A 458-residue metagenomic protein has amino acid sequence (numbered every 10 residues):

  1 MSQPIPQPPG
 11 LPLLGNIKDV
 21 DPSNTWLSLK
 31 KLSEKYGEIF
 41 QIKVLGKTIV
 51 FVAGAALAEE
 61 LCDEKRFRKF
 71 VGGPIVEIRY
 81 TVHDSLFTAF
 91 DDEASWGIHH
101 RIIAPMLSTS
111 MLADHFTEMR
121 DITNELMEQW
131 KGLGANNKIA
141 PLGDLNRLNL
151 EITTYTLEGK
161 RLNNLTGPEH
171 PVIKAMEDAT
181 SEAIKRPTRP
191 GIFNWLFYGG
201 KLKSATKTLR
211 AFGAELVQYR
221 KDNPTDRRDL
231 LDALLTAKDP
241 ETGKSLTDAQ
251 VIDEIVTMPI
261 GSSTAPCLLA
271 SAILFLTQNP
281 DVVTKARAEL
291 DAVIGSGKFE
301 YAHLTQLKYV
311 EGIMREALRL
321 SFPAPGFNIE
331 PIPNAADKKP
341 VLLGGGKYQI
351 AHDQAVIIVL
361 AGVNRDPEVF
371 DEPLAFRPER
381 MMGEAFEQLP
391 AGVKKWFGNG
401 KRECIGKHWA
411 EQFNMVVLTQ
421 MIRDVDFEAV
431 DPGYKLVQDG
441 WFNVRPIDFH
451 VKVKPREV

Functional and structural regions predicted by a protein language model:
S2-V20, T25-E118, I122, A140-L145 (+2 more regions): Cytochrome P450 substrate-recognition site 1
Q3-L13, R120, P171-D178, T225-A233 (+8 more regions): Cytochrome P450 I-helix active-site segment
N16-G37, A211, E215, G297-G345 (+1 more regions): Conserved cytochrome P450 K-helix E-x-x-R motif and the immediately C-terminal K′/meander segment
R66, I358-A385: Conserved cytochrome P450 K-helix/beta-meander segment immediately N-terminal to the heme-binding cysteine loop
G72-Y80, D114-L269, K285: Cytochrome P450 heme-thiolate monooxygenase catalytic core
T264-T277, V417: Short, small-residue alpha-helix embedded
P280-V282, L389-P390, R402, K407-P446: Cytochrome P450 heme-binding "Cys pocket" and the immediately downstream C-terminal segment
V444-V458: C-terminal helix/juxtamembrane-tail motif
